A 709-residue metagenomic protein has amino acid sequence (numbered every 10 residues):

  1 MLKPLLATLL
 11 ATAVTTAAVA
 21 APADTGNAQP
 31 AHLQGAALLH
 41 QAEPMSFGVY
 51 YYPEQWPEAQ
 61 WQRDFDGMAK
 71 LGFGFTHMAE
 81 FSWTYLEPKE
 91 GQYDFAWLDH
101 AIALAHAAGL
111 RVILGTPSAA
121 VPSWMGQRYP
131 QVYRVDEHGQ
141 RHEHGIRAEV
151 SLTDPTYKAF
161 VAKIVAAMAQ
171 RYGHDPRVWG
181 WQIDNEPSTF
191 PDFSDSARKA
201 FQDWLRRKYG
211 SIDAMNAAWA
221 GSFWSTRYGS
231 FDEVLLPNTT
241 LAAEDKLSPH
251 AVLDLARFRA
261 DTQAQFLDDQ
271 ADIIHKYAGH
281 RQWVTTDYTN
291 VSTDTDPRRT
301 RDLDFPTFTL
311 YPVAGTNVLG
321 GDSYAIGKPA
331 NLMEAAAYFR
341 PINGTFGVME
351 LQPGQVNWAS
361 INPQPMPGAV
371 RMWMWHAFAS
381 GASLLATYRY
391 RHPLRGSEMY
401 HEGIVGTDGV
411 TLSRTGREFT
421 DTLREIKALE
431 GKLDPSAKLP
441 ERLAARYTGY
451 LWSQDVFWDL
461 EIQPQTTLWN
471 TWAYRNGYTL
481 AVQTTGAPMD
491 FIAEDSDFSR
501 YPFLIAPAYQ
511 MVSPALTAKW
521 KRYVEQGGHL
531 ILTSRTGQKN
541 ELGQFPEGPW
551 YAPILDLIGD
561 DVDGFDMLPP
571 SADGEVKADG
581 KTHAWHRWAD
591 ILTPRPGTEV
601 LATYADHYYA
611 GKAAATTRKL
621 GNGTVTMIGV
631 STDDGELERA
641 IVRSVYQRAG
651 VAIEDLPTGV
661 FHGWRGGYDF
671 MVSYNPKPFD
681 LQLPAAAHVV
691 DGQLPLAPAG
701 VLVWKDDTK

Functional and structural regions predicted by a protein language model:
M1-V19: Gram-negative bacterial Sec-dependent N-terminal signal peptides
A21-H77, P88, A103-A107, R111 (+1 more regions): N-terminal carbohydrate-binding accessory modules
S46-P57, A79-A96, E143-A162, D184-P191 (+6 more regions): The substrate-binding groove and active-site-proximal loops of carbohydrate-active enzymes, especially glycoside
V49, M68, T76, A105 (+9 more regions): Conserved, mostly hydrophobic/aromatic
Q55-K70, V161-A167, Y288-R299, M366-M374 (+1 more regions): Short, acidic/polar
Q62-H142, A166-A169, D269-A278, Q510-M511: Aromatic-lined substrate-binding rim segments of carbohydrate-active enzymes
H142-N331: Polysaccharide-binding and catalytic clefts of secreted carbohydrate-active enzymes
V234, H280, Y311, G320-K709: Carbohydrate-binding surfaces of carbohydrate-active enzymes
